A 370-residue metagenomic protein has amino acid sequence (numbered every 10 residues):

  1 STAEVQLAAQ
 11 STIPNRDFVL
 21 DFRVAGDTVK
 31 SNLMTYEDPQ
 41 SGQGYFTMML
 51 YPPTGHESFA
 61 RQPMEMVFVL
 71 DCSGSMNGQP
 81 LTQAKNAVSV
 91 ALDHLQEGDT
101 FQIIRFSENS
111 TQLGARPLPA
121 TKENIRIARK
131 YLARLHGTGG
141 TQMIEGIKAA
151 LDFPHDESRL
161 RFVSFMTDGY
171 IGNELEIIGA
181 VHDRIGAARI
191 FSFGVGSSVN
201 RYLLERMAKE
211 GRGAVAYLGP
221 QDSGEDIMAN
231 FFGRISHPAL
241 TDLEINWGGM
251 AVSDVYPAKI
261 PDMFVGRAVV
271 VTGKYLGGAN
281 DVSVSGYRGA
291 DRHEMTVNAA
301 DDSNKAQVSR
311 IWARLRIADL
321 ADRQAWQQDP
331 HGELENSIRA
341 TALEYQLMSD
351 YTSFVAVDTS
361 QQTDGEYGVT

Functional and structural regions predicted by a protein language model:
S1-V69, S192, Q221-D222, T241-T370: An acidic, Ser/Thr-enriched
G55-E57, S75-N77, S110-L113, I171-N173 (+6 more regions): Flexible loop/turn segments at secondary-structure boundaries
R61-Q79, N86-S89, D93-D99, I104-Y170 (+4 more regions): Short, charged loop segments at secondary-structure junctions
T100, G137, H237-L240, L347: Generic structural signal for secondary-structure transition and capping sites
R116, M228-F231, Q362-E366: Short secondary-structure transition/capping segments
F165, S198-P238, D242, Y345 (+1 more regions): Von Willebrand factor A/integrin I-like adhesion domains
